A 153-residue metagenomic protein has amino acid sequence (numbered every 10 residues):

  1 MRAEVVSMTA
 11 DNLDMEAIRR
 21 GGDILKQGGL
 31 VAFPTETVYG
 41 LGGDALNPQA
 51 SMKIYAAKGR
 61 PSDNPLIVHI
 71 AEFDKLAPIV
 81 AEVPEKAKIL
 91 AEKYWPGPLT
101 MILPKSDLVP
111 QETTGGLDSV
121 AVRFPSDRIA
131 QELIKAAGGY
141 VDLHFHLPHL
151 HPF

Functional and structural regions predicted by a protein language model:
M1-F153: Active-site-adjacent structural elements in enzyme catalytic cores
